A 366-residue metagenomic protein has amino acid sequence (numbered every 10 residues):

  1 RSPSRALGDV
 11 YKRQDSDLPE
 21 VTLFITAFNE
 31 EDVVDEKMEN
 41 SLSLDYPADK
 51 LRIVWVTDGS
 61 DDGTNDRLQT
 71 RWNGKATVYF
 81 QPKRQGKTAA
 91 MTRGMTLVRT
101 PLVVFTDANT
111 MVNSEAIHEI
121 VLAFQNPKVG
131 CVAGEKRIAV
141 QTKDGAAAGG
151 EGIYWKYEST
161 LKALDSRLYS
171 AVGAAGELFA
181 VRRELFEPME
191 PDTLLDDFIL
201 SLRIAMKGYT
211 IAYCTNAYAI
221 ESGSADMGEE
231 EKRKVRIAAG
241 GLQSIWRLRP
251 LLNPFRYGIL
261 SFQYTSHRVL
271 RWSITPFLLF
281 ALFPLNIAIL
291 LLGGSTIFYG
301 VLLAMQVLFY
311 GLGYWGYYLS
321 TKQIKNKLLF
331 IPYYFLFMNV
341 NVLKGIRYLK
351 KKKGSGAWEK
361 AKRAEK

Functional and structural regions predicted by a protein language model:
R1-Y11: Single conserved hydrophobic/aromatic residue that forms the stacking wall/gate of nucleotide- or nucleobase-binding
R5, N73, F80, T88-A90 (+4 more regions): Long helical/loop segments within the catalytic core of UDP-sugar-dependent glycosyltransferases, especially the large
R13-S16, E221, R271-G354: Membrane-embedded multi-pass helical conduit in multi-pass membrane proteins, especially envelope-biosynthetic
V33-E36, K50, D62-T70, E115: Acidic helix N-cap motif at the loop->helix transition within catalytic regions of sugar-transfer enzymes
E39-K50: Short, acidic, metal-binding catalytic loop of nucleotide-sugar glycosyltransferases
N40, T57-D66, K83, T110: A conserved acidic beta->alpha catalytic loop
V103: Short aromatic/hydrophobic "clamp" motif used to bind/position activated sugar donors
F124-Y157, D192-D196, S201-H267, Y334 (+1 more regions): Catalytic donor/gating beta->alpha subdomain of glycosyltransferases that bind UDP-sugars
